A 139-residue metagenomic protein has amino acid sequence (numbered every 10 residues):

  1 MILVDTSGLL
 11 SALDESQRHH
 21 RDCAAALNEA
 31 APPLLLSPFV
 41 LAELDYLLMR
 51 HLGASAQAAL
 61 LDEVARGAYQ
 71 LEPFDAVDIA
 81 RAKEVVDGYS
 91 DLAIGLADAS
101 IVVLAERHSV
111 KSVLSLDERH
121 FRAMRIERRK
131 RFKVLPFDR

Functional and structural regions predicted by a protein language model:
M1-L36, M49-L61, E127-R128, R139: Short, well-structured N-terminal submotif of metal-dependent ribonuclease cores
D5, E43, D98, D117: Acidic active-site catalytic centers that drive phospho-/nucleotidyl reactions and related ester hydrolyses
S7-G8, F39, V77, R119: Alpha-helix/helix-capping structural signal
G8, Y46-L48, I101, H120: Hydrophobic side chains within alpha-helical segments
G8-L9, E43-L44, R81: A general alpha-helix detector
L35, E72, L135: General small-molecule cofactor/ligand-binding pocket signal
Q70-L116: Active-site neighborhoods of divalent-metal-dependent phosphate/nucleic-acid chemistry enzymes
V102, H108-R139: Acidic, PIN/NYN-like endoribonuclease modules and their adjacent C-terminal/linker elements
